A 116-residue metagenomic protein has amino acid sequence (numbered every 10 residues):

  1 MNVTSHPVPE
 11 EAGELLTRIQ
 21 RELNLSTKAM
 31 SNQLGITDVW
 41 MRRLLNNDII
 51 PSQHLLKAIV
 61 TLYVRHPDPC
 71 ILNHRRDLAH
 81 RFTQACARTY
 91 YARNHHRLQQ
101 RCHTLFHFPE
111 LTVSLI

Functional and structural regions predicted by a protein language model:
M1-N24, K57, R101, L105-F108 (+1 more regions): A short, Lys/Arg-rich alpha-helix, primarily the initiator
L25, I36, R65-D68: Short glycine/serine/threonine/alanine-rich loop segments
A29-S31: Short alpha-helical "recognition helix" segments of helix-turn-helix
L34-P51: Recognition helix of helix-turn-helix/homeodomain-like DNA-binding domains that insert into the DNA major groove
N47-T61: Short, basic-rich loop-to-helix N-cap that marks the start of a DNA-contacting helix
V60-D77: Intrinsically disordered, low-complexity basic tails/linkers immediately adjacent to helix-turn-helix/homeobox/MYB/SANT
L72-P109, V113: Short, charged recognition helix plus adjacent turn of helix-turn-helix-like nucleic-acid-binding domains
